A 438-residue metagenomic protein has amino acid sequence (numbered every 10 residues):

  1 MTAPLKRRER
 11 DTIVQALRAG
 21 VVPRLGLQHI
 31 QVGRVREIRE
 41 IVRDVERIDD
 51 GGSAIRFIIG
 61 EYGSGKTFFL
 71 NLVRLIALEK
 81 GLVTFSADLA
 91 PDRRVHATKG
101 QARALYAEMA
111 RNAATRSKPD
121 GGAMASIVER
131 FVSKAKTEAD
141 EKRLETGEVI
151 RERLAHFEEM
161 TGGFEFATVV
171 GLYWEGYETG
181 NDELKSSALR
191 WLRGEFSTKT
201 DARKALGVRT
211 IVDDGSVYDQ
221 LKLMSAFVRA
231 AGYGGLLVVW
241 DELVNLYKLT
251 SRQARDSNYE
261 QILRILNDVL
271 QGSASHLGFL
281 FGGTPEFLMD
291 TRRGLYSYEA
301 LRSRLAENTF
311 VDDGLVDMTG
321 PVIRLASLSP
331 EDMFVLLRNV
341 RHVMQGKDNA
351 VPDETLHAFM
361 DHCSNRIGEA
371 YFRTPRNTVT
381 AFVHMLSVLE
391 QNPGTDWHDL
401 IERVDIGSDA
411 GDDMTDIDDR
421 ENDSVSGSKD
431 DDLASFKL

Functional and structural regions predicted by a protein language model:
M1-A54, T395-L438: A short, basic N-terminal segment
T2-P4, R8-E9, K185-D353: The catalytic "switch" region of P-loop NTPases
Q15, G81, L237-W240, E354-A358: Active-site-adjacent bridging/hinge elements
V22-L27, R56, L89-A90, A205-R209 (+2 more regions): Glycine- and acidic
I38, L70, A102-Y106, R255 (+1 more regions): Amphipathic alpha-helical segments in well-structured domains
F57, S64, F68-A231, E390-G394 (+1 more regions): P-loop NTPase nucleotide-binding core
Y62-T67, V244-N245, T374: Gly/Ser/Thr-rich loops at beta-strand to alpha-helix junctions that form or flank small-molecule/cofactor-binding
E175-R190, D312-V316, A326-L438: C-terminal alpha-helical "lid" subdomain
